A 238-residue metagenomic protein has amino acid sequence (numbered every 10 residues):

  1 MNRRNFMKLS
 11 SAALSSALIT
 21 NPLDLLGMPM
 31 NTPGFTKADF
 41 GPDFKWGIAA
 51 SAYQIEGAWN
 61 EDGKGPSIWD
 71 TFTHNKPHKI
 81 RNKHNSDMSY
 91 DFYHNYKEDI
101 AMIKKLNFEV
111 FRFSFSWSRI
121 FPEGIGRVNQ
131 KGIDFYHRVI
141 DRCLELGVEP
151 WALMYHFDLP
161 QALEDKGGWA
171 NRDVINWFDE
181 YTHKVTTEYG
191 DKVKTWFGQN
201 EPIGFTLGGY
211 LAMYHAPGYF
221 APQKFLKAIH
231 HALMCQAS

Functional and structural regions predicted by a protein language model:
N5-G27: N-terminal export signals
M28-T32: Short gly/ser/thr-rich secondary-structure transition/capping motifs
P33-H74, E123-G124, H137-S238: Active-site region of glycoside hydrolase catalytic domains
P66-A101: Aromatic- and Gly/Pro-rich amphipathic surface segment
P77-D87, S116-F121, P217-F220: Short glycine/proline-rich turn/loop motifs
D87-K97, G126-F135, R172-E180: Glycine-rich anion/phosphate-binding loops
I100-Y155: Aromatic-lined substrate-binding rim segments of carbohydrate-active enzymes
